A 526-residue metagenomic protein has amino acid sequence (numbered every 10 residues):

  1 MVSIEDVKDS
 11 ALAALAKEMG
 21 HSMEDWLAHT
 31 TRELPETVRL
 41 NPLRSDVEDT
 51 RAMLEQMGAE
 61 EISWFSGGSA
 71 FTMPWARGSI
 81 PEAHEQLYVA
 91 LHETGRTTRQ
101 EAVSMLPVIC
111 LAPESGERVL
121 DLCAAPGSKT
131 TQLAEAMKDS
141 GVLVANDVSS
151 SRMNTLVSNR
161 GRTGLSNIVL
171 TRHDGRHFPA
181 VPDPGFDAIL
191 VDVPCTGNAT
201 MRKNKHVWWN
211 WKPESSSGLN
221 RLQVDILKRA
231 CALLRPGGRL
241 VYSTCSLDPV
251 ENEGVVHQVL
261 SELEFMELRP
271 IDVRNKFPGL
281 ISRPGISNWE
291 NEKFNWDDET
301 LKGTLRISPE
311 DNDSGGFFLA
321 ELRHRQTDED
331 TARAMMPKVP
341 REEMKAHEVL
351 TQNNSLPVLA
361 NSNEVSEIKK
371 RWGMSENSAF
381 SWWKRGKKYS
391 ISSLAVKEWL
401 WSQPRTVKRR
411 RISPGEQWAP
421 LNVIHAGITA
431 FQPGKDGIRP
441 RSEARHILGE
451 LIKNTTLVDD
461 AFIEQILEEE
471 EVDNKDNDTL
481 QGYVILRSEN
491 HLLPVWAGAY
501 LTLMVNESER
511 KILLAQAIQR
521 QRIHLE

Functional and structural regions predicted by a protein language model:
M1-E18, E24-M57, D313-F318, R325-E526: Polybasic, low-complexity RNA-engagement segments
S66-P113, L156: Class I SAM-dependent transferase core
G116-A125: Conserved class I S-adenosyl-L-methionine
P126-D139: Conserved SAM-binding loop of SAM-dependent methyltransferases across substrates and taxa, primarily the Class I
K138, L234-P236: Helix-to-beta-strand junctions that scaffold the AdoMet/dcAdoMet cofactor pocket in Class I SAM-dependent enzymes
S140-V144: Short beta-strand element of Class I
N146-D183: S-adenosyl-L-methionine
S151, P184-R229, G237, V241 (+1 more regions): Mobile active-site "lid"/loop adjacent to the S-adenosyl-L-methionine
